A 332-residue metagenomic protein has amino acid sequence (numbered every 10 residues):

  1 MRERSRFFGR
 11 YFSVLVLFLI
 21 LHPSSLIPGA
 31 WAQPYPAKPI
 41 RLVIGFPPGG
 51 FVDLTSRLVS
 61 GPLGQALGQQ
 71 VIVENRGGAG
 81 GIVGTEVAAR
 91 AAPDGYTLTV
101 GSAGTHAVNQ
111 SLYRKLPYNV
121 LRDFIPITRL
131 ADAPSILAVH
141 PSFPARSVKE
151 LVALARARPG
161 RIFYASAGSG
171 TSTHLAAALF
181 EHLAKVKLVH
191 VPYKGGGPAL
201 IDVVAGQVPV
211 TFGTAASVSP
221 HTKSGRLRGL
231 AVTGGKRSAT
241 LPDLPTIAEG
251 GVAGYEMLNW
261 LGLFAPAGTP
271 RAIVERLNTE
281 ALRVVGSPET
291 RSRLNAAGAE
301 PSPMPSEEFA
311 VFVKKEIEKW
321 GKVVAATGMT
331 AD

Functional and structural regions predicted by a protein language model:
M1-G9: N-terminal secretory signal peptides that target proteins for export/translocation
Y11-S25: Bacterial N-terminal signal peptides
W31-R122, R161-F163, S169, K185-T214 (+2 more regions): N-terminal (or domain-start) structured segment
A37-P39, K223, T246-E249, R271-D332: An extracytoplasmic/periplasmic, membrane-proximal ligand-sensing/linker region
L54, L58, P62, V83 (+15 more regions): Extracytoplasmic/secreted proteins, especially bacterial periplasmic and envelope-associated proteins
R90-Y96, A103, S111-P198, V210 (+2 more regions): Hinge/capping helix and adjacent helix->loop/strand transition within the periplasmic-binding protein
H106-K115, H174, L179-L183, V210-L244 (+1 more regions): A ligand-binding cleft/hinge motif common to bilobed small-molecule-binding domains
R146, V218-G286, K315-E318: C-terminal lobe and pocket-closing loops of periplasmic/extracytoplasmic Venus-flytrap solute-binding proteins
